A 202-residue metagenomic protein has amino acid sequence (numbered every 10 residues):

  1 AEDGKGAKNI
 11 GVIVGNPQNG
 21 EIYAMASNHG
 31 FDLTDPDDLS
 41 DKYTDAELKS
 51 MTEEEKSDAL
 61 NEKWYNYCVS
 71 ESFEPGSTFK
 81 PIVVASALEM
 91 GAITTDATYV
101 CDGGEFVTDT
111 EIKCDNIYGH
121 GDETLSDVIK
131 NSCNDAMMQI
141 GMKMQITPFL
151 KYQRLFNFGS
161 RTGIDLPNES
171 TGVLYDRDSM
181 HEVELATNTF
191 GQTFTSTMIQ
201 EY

Functional and structural regions predicted by a protein language model:
K5-N9: Short, small/polar residue-rich loop motifs at catalytic or cofactor-binding pockets
I10-S77, I82-Y202: Beta-lactam-recognizing serine transpeptidase/beta-lactamase-like catalytic domain environment
